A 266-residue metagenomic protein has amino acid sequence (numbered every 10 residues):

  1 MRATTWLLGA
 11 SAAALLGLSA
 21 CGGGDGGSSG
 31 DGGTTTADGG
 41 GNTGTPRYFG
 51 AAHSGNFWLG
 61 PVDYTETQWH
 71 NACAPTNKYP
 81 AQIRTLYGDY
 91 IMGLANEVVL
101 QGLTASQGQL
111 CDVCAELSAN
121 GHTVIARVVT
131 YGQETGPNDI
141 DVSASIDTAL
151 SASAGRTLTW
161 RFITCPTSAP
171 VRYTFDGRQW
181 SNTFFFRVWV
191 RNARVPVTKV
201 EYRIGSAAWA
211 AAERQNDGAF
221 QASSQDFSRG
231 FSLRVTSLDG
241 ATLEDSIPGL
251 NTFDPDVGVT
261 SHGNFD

Functional and structural regions predicted by a protein language model:
M1-A10: Bacterial N-terminal signal peptides that target proteins for export
G17-A20: C-terminal motif of bacterial Sec signal peptides marking the signal peptidase cleavage site
G24-S29, G33-L238, D245-D266: Secreted/periplasmic proteins
